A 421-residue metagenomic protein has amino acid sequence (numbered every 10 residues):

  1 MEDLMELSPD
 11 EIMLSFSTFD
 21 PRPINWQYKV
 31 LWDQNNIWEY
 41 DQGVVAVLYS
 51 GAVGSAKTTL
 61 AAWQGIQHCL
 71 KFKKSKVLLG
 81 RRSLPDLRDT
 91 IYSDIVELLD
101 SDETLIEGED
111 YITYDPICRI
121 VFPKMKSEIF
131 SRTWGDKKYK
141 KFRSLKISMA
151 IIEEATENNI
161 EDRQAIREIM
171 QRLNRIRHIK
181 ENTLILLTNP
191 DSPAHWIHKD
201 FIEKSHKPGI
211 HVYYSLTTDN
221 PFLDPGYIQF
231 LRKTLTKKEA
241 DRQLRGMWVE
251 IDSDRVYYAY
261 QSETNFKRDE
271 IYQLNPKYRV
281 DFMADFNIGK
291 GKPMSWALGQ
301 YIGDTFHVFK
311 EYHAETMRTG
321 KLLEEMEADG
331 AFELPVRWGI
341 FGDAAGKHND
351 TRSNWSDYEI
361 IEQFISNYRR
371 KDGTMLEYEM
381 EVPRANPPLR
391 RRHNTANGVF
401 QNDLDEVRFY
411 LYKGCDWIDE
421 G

Functional and structural regions predicted by a protein language model:
M1-A46: Pre-P-loop entry segment of helicase/translocase ATPase cores
T59-F72: Walker A/P-loop NTP-binding motif
S75-L87: Conserved RecA-like ASCE P-loop NTPase motor core of nucleic-acid helicases/translocases
D86-S148, W248: Inter-Walker segment of RecA-like/P-loop motor cores
E153-A155: Walker B catalytic acidic pair
E157-T234: ASCE P-loop NTPase helicase motor core
N220-N287: ATPase catalytic-site recognition across NTP-hydrolyzing enzymes
A297, I302-G421: Mg2+-dependent endonuclease catalytic cores in nucleic-acid-processing enzymes, primarily RNase H-like
